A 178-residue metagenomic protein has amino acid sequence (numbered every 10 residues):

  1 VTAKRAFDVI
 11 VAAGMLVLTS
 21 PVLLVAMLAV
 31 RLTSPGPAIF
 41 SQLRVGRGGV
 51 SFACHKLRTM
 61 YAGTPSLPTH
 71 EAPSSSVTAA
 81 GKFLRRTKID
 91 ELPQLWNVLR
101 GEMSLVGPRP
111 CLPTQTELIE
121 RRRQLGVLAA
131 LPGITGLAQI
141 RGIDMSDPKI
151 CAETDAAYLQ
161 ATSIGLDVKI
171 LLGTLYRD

Functional and structural regions predicted by a protein language model:
V1-G63, N97, I164-D178: A hydrophobic, helix-centered structural microdomain
A3, F7, C54, P73-A80 (+3 more regions): Alpha-helical membrane-protein architecture signal
A12, F40, T78-K82, T154: Positions in alpha-helical segments
R31-L32, R86, V98, I143: Conserved catalytic core of Hanks-type protein kinase domains
P37, V45-G46, S51, P93-D178: Hydrophobic structural segments characteristic of membrane proteins
G63-F83, R109-L118, I143: Cytosolic-biased juxtamembrane loops and peripheral soluble domains of multi-pass membrane proteins
A80-T87, A156-Q160: Short, well-ordered beta-strand elements within core beta-sheets of diverse protein domains
R85-L95: Short acidic-aromatic low-complexity motifs
